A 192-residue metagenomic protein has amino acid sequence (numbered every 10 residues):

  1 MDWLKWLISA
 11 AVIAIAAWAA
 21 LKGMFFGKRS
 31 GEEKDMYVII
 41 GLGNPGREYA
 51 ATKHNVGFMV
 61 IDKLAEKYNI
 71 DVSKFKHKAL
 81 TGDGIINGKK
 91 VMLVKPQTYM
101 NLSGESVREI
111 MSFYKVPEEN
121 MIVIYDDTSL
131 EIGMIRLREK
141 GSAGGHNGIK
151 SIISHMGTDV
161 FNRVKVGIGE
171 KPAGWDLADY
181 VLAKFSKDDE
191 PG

Functional and structural regions predicted by a protein language model:
W3-K5, V12-L21, F25, G31-K140 (+5 more regions): Nucleotide and nucleotide-moiety/phosphate-recognizing core
G145-G148: Hydrophobic alpha-helical segments within soluble ligand-binding/sensing domains
A183-G192: A charged, well-structured terminal subsegment
